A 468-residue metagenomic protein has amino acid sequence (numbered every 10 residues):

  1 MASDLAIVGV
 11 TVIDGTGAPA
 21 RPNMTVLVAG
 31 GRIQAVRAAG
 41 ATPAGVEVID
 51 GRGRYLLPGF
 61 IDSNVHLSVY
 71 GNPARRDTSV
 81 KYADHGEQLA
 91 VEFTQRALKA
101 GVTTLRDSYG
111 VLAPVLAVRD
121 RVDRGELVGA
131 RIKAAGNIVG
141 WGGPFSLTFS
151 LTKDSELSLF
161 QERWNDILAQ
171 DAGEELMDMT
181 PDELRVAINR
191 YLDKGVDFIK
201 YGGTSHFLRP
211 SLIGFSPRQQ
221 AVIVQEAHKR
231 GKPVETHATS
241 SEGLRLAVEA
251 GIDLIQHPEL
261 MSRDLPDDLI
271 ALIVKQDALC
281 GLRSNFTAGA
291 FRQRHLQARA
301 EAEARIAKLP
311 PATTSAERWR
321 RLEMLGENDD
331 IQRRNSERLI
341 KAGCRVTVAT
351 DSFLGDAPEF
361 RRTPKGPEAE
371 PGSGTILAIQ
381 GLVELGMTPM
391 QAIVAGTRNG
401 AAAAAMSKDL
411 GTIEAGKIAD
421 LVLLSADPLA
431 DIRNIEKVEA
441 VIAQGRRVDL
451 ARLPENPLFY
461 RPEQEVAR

Functional and structural regions predicted by a protein language model:
V12-T25, R37-A39, T388-I393, A402-V438: Acidic, glycine-enriched loop/beta-strand segments at the rims of small-molecule binding/catalytic pockets
T16-L57: Histidine-rich, glycine-flanked metal-binding segment
R54-R124, G142-S146, E242-A250, L260: Metal-associated gating/positioning segment near the N- to mid-region
S68-Q88, Q95-L98, V128, G142 (+3 more regions): Active-site gating loops and adjacent loop-to-helix segments of metal-dependent hydrolytic enzymes
N72-A74, V115, S146, L244-I252 (+4 more regions): Histidine/acidic-residue-rich catalytic or RNA/ligand-binding cores of hydrolases and nuclease-related proteins
A90-V115, G129-I138, V196-F207, P233 (+3 more regions): Divalent metal-dependent hydrolysis catalytic cores, especially in the metallo-beta-lactamase
G142, Y201-R333, F353-A357, G386 (+2 more regions): Active-site core of metal-dependent hydrolases
K229, E317-R320, D330-L424, R447: His/Asp/Glu-enriched, well-ordered alpha-helical/loop segment that forms or immediately abuts the divalent-metal
